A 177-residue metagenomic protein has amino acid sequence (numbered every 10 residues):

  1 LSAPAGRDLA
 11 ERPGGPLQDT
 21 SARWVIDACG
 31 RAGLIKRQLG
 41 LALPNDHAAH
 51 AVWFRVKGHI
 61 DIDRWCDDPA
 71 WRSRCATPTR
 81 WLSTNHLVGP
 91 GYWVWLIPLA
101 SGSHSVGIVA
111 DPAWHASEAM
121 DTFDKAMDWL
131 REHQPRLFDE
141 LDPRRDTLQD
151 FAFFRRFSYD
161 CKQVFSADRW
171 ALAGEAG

Functional and structural regions predicted by a protein language model:
L1-G6: A conserved short coil-to-beta-strand element within the FAD-binding core of flavoproteins
R12-W24, S166-A167: Core beta-strand elements of the Rossmann-like FAD/NAD(P) dinucleotide-binding domain in flavoenzyme oxidoreductases
V25, V106: Receiver (REC) domain switch-region micro-motif
D27-L41: Flavin (primarily FAD) binding-site architecture
L39-T79: Central beta-strand plus flanking loop segment that forms part of the substrate or channel wall within the catalytic
P44-D46, S83-L87, D160-K162: Short Gly/Pro-enriched turn/cap motifs at secondary-structure boundaries
A76-W93, I97: Alpha-helix-centered segments that form part of catalytic cores
P90-V94, P98-G102, P112-G177: FAD/FMN-dependent oxidoreductases across multiple families
